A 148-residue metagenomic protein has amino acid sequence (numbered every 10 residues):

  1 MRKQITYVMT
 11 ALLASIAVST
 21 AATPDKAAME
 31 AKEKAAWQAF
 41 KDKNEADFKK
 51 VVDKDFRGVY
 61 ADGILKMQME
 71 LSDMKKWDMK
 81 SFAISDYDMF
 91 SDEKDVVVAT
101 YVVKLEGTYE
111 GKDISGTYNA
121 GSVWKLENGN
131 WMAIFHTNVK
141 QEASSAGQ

Functional and structural regions predicted by a protein language model:
M1-M9: Bacterial N-terminal signal peptides that target proteins for export
V8-I16: Bacterial N-terminal signal peptides
V18-A21: Sec/Tat signal peptide C-region and signal peptidase I cleavage site
T23-K50, D55-Q148: A beta-strand edge to alpha-helix "cap/lid" segment located at domain peripheries
